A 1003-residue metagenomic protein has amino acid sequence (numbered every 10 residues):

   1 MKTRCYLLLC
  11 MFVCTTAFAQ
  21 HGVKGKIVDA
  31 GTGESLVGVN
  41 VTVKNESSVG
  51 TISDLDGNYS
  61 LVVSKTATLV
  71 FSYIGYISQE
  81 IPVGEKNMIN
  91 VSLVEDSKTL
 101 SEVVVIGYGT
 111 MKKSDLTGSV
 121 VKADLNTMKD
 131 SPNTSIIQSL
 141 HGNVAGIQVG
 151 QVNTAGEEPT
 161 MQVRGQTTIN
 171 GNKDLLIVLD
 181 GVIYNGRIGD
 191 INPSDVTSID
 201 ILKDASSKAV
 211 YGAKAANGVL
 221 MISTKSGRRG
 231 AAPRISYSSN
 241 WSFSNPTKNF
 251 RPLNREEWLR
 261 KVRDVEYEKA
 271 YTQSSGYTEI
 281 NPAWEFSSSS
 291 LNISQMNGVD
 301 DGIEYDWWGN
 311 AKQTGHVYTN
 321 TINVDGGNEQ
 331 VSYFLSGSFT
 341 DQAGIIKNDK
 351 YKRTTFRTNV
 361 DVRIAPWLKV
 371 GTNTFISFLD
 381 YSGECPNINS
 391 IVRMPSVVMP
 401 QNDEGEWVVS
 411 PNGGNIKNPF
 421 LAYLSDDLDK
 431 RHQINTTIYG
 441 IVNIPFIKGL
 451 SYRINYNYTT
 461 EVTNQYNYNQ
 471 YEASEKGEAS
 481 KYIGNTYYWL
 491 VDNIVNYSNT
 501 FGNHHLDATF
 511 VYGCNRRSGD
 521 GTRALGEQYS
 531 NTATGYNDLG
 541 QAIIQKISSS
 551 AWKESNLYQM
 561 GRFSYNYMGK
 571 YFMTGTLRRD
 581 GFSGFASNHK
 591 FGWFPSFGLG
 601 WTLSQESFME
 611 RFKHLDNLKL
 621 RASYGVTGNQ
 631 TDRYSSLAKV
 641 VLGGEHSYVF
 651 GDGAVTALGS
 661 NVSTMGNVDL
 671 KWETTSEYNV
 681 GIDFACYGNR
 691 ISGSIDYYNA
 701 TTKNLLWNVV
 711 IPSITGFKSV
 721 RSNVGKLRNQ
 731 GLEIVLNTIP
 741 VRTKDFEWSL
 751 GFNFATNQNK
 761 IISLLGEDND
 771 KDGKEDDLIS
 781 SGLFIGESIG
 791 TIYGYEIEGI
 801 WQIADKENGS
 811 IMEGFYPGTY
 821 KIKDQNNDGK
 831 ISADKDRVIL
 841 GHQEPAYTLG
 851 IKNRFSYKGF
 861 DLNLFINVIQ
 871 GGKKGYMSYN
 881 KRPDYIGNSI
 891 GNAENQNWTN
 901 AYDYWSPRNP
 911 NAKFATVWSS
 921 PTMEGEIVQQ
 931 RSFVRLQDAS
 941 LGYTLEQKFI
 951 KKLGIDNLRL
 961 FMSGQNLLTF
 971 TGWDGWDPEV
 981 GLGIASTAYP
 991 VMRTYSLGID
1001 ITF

Functional and structural regions predicted by a protein language model:
M1-C10, T15-R357, V362, K369-G371 (+6 more regions): Short, small/polar-rich motifs associated with maturation and membrane association, primarily at protein termini
I235, I416-D427, Q541-M560, Y648-S692 (+4 more regions): Outer-membrane beta-barrel signature, preferentially recognizing the C-terminal barrel domain of Gram-negative
S236-G298, S722, V741-Q843: Conserved small-residue
P246-K248, G298-S338, Q342-D349, T355-Q433 (+6 more regions): Flexible loop and strand-edge segments within Gram-negative outer membrane beta-barrel domains
E257-D301, S390-F420, Y471-K481, D520-I547 (+6 more regions): Surface-exposed loop/turn segments flanking beta-strands in extracellular/periplasmic regions
S294-M296, M394-P395, Q401-D403, Q541-I543 (+3 more regions): Extracytoplasmic gating/loop element in the C-terminal half of outer-membrane beta-barrel translocons and assembly
Q313-V331, S338-T340, P419-N467, K481-T500 (+12 more regions): Outer-membrane beta-barrel transmembrane strands
G344-T355, D361, F375-S377, Y381-S390 (+5 more regions): Small-side-chain secondary-structure face that scaffolds active or pore-lining regions
